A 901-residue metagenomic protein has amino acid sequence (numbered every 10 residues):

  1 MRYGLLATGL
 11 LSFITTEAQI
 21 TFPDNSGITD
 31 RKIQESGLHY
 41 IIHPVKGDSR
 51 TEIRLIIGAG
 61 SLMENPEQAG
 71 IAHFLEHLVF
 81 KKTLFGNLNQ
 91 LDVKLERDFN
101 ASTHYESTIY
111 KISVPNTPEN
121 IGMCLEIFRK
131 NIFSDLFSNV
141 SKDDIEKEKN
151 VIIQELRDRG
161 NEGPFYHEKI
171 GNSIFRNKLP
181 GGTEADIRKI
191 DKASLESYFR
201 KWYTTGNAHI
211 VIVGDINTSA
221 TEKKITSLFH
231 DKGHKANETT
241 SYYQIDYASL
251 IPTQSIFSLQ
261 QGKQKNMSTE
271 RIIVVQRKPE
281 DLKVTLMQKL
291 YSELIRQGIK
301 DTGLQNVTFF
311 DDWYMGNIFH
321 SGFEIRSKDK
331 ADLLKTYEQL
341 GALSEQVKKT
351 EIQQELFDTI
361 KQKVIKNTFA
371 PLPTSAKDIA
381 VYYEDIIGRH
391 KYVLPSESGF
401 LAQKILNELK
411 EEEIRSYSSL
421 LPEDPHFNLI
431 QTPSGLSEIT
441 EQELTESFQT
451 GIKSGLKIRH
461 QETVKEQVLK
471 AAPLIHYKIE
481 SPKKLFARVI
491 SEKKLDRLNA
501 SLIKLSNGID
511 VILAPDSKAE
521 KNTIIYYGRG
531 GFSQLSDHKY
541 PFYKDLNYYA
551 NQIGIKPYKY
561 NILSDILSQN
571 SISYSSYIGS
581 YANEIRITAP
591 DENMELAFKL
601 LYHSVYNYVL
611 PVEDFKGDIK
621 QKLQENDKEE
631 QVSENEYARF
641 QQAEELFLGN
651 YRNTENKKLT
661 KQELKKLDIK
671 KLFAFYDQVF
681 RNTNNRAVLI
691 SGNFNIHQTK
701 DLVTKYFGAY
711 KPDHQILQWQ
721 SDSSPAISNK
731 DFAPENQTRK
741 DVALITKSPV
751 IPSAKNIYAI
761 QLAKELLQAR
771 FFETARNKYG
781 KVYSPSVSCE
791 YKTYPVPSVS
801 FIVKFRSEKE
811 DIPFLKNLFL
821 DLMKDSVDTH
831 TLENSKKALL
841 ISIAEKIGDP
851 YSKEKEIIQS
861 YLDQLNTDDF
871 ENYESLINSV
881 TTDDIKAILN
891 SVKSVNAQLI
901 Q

Functional and structural regions predicted by a protein language model:
F13-T15: N-terminal signal peptide c-region/cleavage motif recognized by signal peptidases
A18-I42, N217-I273, T359, D385-R529 (+6 more regions): Proteolytic maturation boundary segments
N25-I28, E35, D48-E52, P66-E67 (+25 more regions): Extracytoplasmic
G37, L55, H73, Y110 (+28 more regions): Buried hydrophobic packing residues in well-ordered domains
E52-N116, N161-F165, N177-T183, T285 (+5 more regions): M16/MPP (pitrilysin/insulinase) zinc-metallopeptidase core fold and M16-derived inactive scaffolds
L91-Y198, S219, S241, K335-E384 (+5 more regions): Acidic/histidine-enriched segments that form metal/cofactor-coordinating and catalytic pocket/exosite environments
S194-S227, P425-H426, F647, I669-Y706: Non-catalytic, conformational "gating/processing" segments within enzyme and secreted inhibitor domains
Q276, D281-Q353: Structured mid-domain segments that build the active-site/substrate or prosthetic-cofactor binding neighborhood
